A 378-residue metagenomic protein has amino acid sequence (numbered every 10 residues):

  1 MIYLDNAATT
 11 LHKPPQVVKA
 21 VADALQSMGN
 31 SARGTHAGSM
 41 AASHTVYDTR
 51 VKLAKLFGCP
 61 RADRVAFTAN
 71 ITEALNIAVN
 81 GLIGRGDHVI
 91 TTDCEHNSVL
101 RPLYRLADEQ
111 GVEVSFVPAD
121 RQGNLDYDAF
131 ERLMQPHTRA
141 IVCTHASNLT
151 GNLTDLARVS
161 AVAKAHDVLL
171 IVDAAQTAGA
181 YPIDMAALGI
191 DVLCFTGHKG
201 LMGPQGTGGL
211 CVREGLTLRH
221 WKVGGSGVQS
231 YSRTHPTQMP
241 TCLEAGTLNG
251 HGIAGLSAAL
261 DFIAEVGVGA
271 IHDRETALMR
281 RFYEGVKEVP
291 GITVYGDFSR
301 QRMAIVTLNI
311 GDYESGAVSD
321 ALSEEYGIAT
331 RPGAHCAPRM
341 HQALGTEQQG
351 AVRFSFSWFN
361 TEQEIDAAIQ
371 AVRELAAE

Functional and structural regions predicted by a protein language model:
M1-E378: Pyridoxal 5′-phosphate
